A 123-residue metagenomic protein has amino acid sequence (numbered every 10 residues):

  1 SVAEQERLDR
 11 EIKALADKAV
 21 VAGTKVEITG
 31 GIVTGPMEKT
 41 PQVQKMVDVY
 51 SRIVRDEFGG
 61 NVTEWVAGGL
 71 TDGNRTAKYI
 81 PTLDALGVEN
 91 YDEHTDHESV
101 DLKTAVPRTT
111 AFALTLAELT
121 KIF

Functional and structural regions predicted by a protein language model:
S1-F123: Metal-dependent amide/peptide-bond hydrolase catalytic core, centered on the "pita-bread" metallohydrolase fold
